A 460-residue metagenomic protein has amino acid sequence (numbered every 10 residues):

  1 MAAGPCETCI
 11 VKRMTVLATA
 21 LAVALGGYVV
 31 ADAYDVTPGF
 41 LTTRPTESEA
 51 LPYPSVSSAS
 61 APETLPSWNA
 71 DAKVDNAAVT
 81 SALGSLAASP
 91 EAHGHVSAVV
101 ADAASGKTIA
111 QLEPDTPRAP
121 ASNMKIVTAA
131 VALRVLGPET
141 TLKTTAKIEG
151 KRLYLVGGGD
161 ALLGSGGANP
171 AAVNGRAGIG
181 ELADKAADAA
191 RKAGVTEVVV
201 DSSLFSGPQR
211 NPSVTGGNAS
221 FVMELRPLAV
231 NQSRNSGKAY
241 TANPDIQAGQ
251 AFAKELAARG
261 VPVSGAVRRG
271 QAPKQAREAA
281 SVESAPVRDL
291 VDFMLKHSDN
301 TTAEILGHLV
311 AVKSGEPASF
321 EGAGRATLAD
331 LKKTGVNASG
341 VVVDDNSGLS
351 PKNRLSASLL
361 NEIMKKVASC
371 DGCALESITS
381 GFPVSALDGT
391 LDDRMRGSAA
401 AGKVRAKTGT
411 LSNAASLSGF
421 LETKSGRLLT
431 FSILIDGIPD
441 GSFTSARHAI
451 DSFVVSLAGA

Functional and structural regions predicted by a protein language model:
M1-A24, A242: N-terminal export and membrane-targeting signals
G26-L65, T141: C-terminal region of N-terminal signal peptides and the immediate post-cleavage residues of exported proteins
E49-P117, A183-G194: Beta-lactamase-like hydrolase cores
G94, Q111-V127, V131, V135-E139 (+2 more regions): Short active-site loop at a secondary-structure junction that contains or immediately precedes the catalytic residue(s)
H95, Y154-G180, A187-R226, S233 (+2 more regions): Mid-domain, small-residue-enriched loop/turn segments at the edges of structured enzyme/sensor domains
G106, P120-P138, L228, A251-L256 (+2 more regions): Active-site SXXK
Q111, V312-A460: Small-residue-rich helix-loop
E224, N231-E376: A small/polar active-site loop signature that marks catalytic segments
